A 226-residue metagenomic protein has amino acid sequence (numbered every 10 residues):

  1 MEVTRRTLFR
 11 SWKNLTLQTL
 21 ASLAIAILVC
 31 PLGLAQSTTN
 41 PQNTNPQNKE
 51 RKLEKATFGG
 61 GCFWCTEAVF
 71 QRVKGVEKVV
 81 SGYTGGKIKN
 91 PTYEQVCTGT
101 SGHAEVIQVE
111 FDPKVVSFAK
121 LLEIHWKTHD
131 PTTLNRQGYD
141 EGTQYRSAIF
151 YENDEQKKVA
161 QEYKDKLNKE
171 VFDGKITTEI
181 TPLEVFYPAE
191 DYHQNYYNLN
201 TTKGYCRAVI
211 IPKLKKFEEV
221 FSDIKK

Functional and structural regions predicted by a protein language model:
E2-K226: Flexible coil/turn and secondary-structure edge motifs
